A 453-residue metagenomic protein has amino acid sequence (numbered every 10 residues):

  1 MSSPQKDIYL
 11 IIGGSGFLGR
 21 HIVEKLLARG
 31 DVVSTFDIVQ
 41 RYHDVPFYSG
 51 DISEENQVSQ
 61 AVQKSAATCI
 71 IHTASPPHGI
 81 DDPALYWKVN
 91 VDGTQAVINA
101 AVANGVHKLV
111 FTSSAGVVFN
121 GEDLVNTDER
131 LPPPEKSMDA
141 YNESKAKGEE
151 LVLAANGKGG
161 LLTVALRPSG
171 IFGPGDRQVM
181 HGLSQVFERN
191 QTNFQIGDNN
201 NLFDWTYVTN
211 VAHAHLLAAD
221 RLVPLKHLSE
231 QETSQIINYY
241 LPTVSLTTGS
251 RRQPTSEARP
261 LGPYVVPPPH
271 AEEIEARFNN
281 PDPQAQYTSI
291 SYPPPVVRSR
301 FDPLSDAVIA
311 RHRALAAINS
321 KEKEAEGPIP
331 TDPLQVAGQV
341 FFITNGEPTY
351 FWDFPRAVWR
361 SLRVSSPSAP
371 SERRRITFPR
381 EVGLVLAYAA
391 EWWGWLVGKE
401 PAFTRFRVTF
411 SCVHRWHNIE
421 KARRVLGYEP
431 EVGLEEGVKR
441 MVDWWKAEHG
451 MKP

Functional and structural regions predicted by a protein language model:
S2-R29: N-terminal Rossmann NAD(P)H-binding glycine-rich loop of SDR-like oxidoreductase domains
G50-D92, A96, A100, V117-N120: NAD(P)H-binding glycine-rich loop region in Rossmannoid oxidoreductase-like domains and their noncatalytic homologs
A96-Y141, V164: Conserved Rossmann-fold NAD(P)-dependent oxidoreductase catalytic core, especially the SDR/UDP-sugar
F119, A140, G160-G182, N201: Flexible, glycine-rich beta-alpha linker
K136-V164, L216: Active-site Tyr-X1-5-Lys
L166, V211, H215, I343 (+3 more regions): Non-catalytic, hydrophobic alpha-helical segments
R221-P401: Mid/C-terminal beta-alpha module of Rossmann-like enzyme folds, strongest in SDR-family dehydrogenases/epimerases
W359-L362, H417-V425, E429-P453: Amphipathic terminal alpha-helices
